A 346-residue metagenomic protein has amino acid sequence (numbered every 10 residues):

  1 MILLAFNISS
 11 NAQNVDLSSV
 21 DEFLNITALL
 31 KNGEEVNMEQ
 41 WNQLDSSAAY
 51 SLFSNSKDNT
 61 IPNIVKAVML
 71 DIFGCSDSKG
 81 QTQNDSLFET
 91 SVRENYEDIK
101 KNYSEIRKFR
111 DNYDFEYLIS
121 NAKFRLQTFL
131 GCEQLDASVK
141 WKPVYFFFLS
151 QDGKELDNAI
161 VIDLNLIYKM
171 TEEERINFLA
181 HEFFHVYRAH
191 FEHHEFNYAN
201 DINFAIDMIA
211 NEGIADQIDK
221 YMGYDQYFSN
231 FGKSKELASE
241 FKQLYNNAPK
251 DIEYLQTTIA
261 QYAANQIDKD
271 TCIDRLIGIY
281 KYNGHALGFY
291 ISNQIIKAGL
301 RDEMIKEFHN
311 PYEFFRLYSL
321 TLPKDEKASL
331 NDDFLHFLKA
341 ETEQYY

Functional and structural regions predicted by a protein language model:
M1-V15: Bacterial Sec-dependent N-terminal signal peptides
Q13-A122, F129-S138: Non-catalytic architectural context of zinc metalloproteases
N14-A48, F191-H193, Y198-T257, K324-L335: Post-HExxH zinc-binding segment in Zn-dependent metallohydrolases
F23-G33, L44-S47, S51, N55 (+8 more regions): Structured segments of extracytoplasmic/periplasmic soluble domains in secreted or envelope-associated proteins
K79-L237: Acidic/His-rich structured neighborhood in mature extracellular/periplasmic domains
L237-Y346: Pan-zinc metallopeptidase signature
